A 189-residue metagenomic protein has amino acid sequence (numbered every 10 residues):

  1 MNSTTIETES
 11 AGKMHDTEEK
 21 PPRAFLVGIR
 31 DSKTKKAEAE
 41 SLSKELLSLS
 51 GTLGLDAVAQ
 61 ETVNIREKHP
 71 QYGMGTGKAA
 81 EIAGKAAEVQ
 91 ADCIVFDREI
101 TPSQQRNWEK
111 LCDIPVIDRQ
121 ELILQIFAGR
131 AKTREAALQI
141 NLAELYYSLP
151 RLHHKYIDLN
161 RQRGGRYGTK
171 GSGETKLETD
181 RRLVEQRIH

Functional and structural regions predicted by a protein language model:
M1-R119, I123-L124: N-terminal accessory targeting/assembly segments
L122-H189: Extended, highly charged alpha-helical segments
